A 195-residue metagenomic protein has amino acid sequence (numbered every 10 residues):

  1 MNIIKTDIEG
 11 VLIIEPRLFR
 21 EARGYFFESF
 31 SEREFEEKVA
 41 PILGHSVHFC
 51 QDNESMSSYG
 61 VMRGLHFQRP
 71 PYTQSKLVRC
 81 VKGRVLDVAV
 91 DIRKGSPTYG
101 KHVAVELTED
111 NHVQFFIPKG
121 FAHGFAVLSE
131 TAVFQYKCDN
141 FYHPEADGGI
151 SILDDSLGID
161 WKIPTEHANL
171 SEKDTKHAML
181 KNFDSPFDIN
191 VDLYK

Functional and structural regions predicted by a protein language model:
M1-D110, T131, C138-K195: Non-catalytic, conserved peripheral segments adjacent to functional cores
L107-T131: Conserved metal-binding segment of the jelly-roll/cupin
